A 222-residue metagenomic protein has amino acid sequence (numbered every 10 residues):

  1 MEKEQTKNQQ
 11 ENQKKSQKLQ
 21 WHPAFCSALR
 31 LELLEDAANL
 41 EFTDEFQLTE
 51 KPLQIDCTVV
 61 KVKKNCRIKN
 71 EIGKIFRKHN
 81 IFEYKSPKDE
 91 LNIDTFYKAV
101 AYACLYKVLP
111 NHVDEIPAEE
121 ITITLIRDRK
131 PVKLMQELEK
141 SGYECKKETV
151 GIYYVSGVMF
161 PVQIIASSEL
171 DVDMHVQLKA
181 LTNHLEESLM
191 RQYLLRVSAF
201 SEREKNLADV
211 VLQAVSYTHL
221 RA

Functional and structural regions predicted by a protein language model:
M1-R221: Elongated, amphipathic alpha-helical interaction scaffolds
